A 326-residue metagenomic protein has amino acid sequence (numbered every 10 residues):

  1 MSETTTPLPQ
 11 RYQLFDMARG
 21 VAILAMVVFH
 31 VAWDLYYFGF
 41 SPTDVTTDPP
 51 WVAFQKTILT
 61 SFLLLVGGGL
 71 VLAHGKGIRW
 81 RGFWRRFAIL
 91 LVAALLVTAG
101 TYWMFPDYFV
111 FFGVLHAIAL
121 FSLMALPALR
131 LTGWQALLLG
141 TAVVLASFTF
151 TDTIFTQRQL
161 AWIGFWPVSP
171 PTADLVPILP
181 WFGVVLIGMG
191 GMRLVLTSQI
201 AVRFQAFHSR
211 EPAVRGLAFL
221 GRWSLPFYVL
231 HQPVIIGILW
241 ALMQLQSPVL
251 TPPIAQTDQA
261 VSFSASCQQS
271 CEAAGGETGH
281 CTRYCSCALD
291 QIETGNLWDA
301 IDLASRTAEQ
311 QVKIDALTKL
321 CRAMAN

Functional and structural regions predicted by a protein language model:
S2-N326: Alpha-helical transmembrane segments and their immediate juxtamembrane cytosolic regions
